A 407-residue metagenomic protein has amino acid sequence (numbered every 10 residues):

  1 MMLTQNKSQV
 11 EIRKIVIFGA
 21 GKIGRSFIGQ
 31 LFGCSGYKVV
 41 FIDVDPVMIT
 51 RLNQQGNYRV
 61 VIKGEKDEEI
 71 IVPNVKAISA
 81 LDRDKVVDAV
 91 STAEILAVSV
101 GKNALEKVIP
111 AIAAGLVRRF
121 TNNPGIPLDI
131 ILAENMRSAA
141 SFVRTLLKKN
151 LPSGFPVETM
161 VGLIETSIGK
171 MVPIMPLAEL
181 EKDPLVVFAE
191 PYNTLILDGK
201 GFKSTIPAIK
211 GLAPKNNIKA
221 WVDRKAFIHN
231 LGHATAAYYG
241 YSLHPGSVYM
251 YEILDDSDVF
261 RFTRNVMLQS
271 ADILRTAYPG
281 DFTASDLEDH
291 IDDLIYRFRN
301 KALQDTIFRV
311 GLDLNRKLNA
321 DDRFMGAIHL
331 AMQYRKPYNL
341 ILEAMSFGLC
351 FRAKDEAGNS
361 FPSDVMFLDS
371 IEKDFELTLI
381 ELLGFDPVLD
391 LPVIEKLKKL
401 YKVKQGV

Functional and structural regions predicted by a protein language model:
L3-F18, K22-V407: Substrate/ligand-engaging "lid" and interaction regions
